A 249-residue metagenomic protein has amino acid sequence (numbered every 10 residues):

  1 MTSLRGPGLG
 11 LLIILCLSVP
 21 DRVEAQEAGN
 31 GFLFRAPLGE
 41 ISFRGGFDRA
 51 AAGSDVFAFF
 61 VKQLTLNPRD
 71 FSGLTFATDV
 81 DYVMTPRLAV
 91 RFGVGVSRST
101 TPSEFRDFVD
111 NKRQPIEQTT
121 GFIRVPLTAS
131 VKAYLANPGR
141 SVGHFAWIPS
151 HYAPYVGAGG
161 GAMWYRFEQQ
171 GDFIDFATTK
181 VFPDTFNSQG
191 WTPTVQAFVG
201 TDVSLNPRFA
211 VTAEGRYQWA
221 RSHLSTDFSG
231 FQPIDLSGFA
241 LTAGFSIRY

Functional and structural regions predicted by a protein language model:
M1-R35: Cleavable N-terminal export/targeting peptides
G6-L9, F231-A243: Short glycine/proline-enriched turn or capping motifs at secondary-structure junctions
V23-Y82, F167, A240-Y249: Short glycine/proline- and aromatic-enriched beta-strand/turn motifs that initiate or cap beta-hairpins
Q26-A28, D79-I174, F239-Y249: Gram-negative (and chloroplast) outer-membrane scaffold detector with strong preference for beta-barrel transmembrane
E40, A89, A153-Y155, S204 (+1 more regions): Membrane-spanning beta-strand positions in outer-membrane beta-barrel proteins
A50-F71, V96-L127, W164-T192, A220-G238: Extracellular/periplasm-exposed beta-strand and loop segments of Gram-negative cell-envelope proteins, dominated by
P154, E214-Y217: Internal, hydrophobic beta-strand segments that form the core of beta-sheet-rich folds
